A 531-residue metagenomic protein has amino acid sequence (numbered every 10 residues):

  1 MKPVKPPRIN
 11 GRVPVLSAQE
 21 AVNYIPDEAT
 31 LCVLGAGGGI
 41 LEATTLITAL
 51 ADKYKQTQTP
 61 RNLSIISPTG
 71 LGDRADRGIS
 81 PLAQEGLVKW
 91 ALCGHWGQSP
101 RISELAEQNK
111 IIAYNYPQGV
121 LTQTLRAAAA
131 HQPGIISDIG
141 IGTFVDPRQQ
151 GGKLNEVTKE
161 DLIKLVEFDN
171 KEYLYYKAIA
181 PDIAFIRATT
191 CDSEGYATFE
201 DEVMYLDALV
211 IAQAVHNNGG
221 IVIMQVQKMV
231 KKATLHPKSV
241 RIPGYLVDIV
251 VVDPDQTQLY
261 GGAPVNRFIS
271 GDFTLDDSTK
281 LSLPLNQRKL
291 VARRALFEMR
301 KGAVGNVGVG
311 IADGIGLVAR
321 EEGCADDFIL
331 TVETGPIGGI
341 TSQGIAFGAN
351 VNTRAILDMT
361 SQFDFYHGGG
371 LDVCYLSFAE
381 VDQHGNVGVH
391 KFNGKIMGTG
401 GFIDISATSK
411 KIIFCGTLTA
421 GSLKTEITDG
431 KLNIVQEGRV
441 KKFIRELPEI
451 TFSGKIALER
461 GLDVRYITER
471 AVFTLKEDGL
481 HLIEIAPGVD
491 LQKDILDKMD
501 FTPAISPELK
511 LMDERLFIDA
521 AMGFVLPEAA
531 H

Functional and structural regions predicted by a protein language model:
K2-K5, I9-N23, G38-Y54, I66 (+3 more regions): Conserved phosphate- and dinucleotide-binding cores of soluble alpha/beta proteins, encompassing both enzyme active
V22, R61, L281-P284, R293-R300 (+2 more regions): Glycine-rich phosphate/ribose-binding loops and adjacent secondary-structure elements that form binding surfaces
P26: Helix-to-beta-strand junctions that scaffold the AdoMet/dcAdoMet cofactor pocket in Class I SAM-dependent enzymes
T30-G35, S64-S67: Short glycine-rich or small-residue beta-strand-to-loop segments that form or flank ligand, phosphate, metal/Fe-S
L31-V33, V304-G308: Short glycine-rich phosphate-binding loop at a beta-alpha junction
L50-L63, F328: Beta-solenoid repeat scaffold
Y196, T274-Q287, R294-N306, G479-L480 (+2 more regions): Glycine-rich phosphate/diphosphate-binding loops and the adjacent beta-loop-alpha structural elements that coordinate
